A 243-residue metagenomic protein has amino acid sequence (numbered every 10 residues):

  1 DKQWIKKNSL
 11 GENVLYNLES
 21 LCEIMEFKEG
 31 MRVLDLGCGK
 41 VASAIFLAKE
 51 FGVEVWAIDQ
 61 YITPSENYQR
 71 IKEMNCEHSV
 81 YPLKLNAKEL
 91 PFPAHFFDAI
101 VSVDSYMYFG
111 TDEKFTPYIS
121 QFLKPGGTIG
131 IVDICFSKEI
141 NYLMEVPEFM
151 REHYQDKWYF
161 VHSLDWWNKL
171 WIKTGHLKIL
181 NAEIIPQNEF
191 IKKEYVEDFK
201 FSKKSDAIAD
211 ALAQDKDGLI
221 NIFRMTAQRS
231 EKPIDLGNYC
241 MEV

Functional and structural regions predicted by a protein language model:
D1-M25, S43: Conserved class I S-adenosyl-L-methionine
L34-L36, K40-E89: Class I SAM-dependent methyltransferase SAM/SAH-binding core
K88-I100: A short acidic, Gly/Pro-enriched loop at the edge of an enzyme's catalytic core that lines a small-molecule cofactor
A99-T111: A short SAM/SAH-binding and catalytic strip from SAM-dependent methyltransferases
E113-T128: A short glycine-rich, Lys/Arg-flanked "PGG" loop and its adjoining helix->strand segment in the class I
I134-K157: Short, glycine-/aromatic-enriched active-site segment of Class I SAM-dependent methyltransferases
Y159-G175: Short alpha-helix
N181-V243: Conserved Class I S-adenosyl-L-methionine
